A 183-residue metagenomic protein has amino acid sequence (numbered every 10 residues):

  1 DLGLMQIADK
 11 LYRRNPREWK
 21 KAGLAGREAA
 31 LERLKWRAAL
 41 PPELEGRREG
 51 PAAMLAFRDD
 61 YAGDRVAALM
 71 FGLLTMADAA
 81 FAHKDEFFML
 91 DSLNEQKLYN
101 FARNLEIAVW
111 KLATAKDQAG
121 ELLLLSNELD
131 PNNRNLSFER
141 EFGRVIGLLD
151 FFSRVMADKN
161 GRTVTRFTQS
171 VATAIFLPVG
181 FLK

Functional and structural regions predicted by a protein language model:
D1-L69: N-terminal Sec/ER secretory leader and immediately downstream segment of secreted/extracellular precursors
E49-K183: Mature extracytoplasmic/lumenal regions of exported proteins
